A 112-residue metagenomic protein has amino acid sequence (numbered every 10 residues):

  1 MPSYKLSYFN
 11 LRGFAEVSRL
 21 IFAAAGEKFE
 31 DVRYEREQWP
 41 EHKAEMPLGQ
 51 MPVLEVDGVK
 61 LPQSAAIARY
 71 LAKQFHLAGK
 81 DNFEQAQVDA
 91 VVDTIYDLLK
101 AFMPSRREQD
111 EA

Functional and structural regions predicted by a protein language model:
M1-A112: GST-like domain detector, emphasizing the conserved glutathione-binding G-site in the N-terminal thioredoxin-like
